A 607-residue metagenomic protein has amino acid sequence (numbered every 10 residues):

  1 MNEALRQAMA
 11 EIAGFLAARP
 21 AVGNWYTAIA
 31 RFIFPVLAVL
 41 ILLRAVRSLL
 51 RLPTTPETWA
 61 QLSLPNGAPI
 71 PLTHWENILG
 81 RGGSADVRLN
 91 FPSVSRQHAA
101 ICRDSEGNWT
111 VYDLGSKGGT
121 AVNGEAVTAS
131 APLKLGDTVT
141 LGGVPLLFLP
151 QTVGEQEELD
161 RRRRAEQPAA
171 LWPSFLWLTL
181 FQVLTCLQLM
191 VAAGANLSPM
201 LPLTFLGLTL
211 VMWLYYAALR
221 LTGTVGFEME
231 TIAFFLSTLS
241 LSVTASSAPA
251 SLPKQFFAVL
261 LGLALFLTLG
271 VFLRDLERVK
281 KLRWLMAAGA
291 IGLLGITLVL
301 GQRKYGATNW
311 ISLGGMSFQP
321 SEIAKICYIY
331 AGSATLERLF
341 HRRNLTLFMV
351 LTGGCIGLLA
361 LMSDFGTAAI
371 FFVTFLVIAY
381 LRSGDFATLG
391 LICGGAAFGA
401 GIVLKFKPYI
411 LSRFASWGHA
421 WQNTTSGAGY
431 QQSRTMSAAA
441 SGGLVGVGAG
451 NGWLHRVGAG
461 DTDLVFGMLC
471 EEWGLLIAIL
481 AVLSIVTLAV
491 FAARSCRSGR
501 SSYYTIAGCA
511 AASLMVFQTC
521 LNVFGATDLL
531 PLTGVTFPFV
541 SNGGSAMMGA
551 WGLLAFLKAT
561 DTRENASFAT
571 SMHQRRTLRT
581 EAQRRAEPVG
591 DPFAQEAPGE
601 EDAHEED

Functional and structural regions predicted by a protein language model:
M1-P92, S105, V153-R162: Intrinsically disordered, low-complexity acidic Ser/Thr-rich regulatory segments
A8-Y26, L184-N196, L241-S251, A360-M362 (+2 more regions): Transmembrane helix-loop junctions at the membrane interface of multipass transporters and ion channels
A17-P20, A121-Q167: C-terminal boundary/linker segments immediately following FHA domains
I70-P145: Forkhead-associated
S130-A131, L529-H573: Transmembrane alpha-helices of multi-pass inner-membrane enzymes
R163-T179, V225: N-terminal membrane topogenic signal
P199-A428, G467-D528, G552-F556, S571-E601 (+1 more regions): Hydrophobic alpha-helical transmembrane segments of multi-pass inner membrane proteins, especially in bacterial systems
A420-T462, L476-I477: TM-adjacent membrane-interface loops and short helices in multi-pass inner/ER membrane proteins
